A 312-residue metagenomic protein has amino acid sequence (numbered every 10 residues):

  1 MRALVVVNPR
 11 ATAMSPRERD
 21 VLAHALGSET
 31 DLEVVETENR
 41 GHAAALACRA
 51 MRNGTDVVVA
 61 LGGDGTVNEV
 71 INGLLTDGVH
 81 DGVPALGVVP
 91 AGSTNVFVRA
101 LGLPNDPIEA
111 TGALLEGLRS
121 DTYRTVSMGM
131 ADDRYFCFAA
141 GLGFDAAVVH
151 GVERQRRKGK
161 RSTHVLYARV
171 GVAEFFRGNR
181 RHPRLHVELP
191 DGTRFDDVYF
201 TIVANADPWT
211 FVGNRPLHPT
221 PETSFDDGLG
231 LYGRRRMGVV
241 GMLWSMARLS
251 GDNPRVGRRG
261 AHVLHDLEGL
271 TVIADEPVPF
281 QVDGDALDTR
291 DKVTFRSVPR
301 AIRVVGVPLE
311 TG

Functional and structural regions predicted by a protein language model:
M1-V58, N68, V304, T311: ATP/NTP phosphate-donor binding region
V6, P16, T37, L75-F200: Catalytic core of DAGKc-family lipid kinases
V7, G62, G233-R235: Short beta-strand/turn micro-motifs composed of small residues that flank or help shape donor/cofactor-binding pockets
P9, L61-G63, V89-A91: Glycine-rich beta-strand-to-loop/alpha-helix junction loops that act as flexible
A43, G65-V70, V96-F97, V126: Short glycine/serine/threonine-rich phosphate/pyrophosphate-binding segments that cradle anionic phosphate groups
G141, D145, I202-H218, A286: Glycine-rich phosphate/pyrophosphate-binding beta-alpha loops
R156-L166, P208-G238: Gly/Ser/Thr-rich active-site loops/lids in small-molecule metabolic enzymes that frequently grip phosphoryl groups
L189-P190, H218-D226, G233-G312: ATP/nucleoside-binding phosphotransfer catalytic cores, i.e., glycine-rich phosphate-binding loops
